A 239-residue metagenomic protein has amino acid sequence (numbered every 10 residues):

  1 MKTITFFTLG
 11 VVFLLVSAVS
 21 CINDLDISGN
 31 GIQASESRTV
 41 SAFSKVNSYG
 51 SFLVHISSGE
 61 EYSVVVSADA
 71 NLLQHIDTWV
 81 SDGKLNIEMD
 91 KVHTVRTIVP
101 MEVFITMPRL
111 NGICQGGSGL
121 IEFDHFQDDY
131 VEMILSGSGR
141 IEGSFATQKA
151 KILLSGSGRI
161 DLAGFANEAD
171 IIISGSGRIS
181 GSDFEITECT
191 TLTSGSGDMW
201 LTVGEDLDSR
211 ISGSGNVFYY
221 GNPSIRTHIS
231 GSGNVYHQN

Functional and structural regions predicted by a protein language model:
I4-L73, K84-T106, I121-E122, Y236-N239: Short acidic/polar N-terminal linker immediately downstream of export determinants
S44-I56, E102-I105, L110-N239: Extended, compositionally simple hydrophobic/Ser/Thr-rich segments that build repetitive fibrous architectures
